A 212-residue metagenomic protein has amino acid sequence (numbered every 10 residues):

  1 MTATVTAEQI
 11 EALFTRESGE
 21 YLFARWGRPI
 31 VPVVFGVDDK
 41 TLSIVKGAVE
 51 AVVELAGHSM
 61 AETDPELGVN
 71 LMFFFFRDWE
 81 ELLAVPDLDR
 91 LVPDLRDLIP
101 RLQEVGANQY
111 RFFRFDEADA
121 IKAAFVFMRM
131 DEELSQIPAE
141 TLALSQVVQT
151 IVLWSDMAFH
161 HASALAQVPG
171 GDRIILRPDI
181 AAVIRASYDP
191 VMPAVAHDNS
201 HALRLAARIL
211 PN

Functional and structural regions predicted by a protein language model:
M1-E8, P93-L95, A207-N212: Short N-terminal segments
M1-F73, R77-E81: Long alpha-helical, hydrophobic tracts
K40, I44-V45, A61-S145: Long, folded non-catalytic interaction modules
V45-A56, E81-L95, P178-P190: Short, Lys/Arg-enriched charge-dense amphipathic segments
L55-M60, R96-P100, T150-W154: Glycine-rich loops and low-complexity Gly/Arg-rich segments that provide flexible linkers or classic glycine-based
A123-N212: Glycine-rich, aromatic-bearing surface loops/beta-hairpins
